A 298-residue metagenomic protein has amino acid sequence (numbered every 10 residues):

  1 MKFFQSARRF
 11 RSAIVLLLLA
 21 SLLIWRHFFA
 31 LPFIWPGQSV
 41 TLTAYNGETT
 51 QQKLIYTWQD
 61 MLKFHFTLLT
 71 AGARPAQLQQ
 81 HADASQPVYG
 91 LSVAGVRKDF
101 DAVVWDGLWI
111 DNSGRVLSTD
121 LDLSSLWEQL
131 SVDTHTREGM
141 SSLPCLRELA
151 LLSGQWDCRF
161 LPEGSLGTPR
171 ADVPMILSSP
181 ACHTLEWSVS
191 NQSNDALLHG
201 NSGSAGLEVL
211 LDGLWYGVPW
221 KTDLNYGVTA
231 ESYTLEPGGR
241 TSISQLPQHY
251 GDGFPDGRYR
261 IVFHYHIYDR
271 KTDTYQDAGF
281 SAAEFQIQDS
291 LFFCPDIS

Functional and structural regions predicted by a protein language model:
M1-Q5: N-terminal secretory signal peptides that target proteins for export/translocation
S6-S153, A230-Y233, G238, V262 (+1 more regions): Function-determining sites in protein domains
A102-V103, G217-W220, H249-Y250: Polar, glycosylation-prone regions of secreted, cell-surface, and some intracellular proteins
M140-T229, Y233-E236, H264-S298: Primarily secretory-pathway and cell-envelope proteins
G238-D256, D269: Signal that preferentially marks extracellular ectodomain short beta-strand elements of beta-sandwich modules
P255-F263: A short tyrosine-centered beta-strand micro-motif
